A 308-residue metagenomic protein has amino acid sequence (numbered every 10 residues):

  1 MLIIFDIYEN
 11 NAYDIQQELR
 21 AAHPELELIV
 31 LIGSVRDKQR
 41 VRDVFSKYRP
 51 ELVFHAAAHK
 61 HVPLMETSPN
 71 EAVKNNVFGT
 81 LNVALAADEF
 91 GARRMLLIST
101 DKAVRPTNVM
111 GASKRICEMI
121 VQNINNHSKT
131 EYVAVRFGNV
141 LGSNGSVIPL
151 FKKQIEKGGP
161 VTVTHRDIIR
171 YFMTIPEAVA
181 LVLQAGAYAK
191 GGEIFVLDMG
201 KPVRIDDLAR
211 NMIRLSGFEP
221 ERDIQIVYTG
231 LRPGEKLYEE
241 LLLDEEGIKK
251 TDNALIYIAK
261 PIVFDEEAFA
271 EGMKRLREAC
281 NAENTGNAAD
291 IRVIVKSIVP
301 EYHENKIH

Functional and structural regions predicted by a protein language model:
M1, F45-F54, V62, A92: Proline-aspartate-enriched helix->loop->beta-strand connector
M1-D14: Conserved glycine-rich Rossmann-like NAD(P)H-binding loop of the short-chain dehydrogenase/reductase
V30, L97, A134-R136: Conserved beta-strand scaffold in the Rossmann-like NAD(H)/NADP(H)-binding core of dehydrogenases/reductases
L31-I32, K74, H165, Y228: Conserved residues in the N-terminal Rossmann fold of short-chain dehydrogenase/reductase
L31-L52, G234: Conserved Rossmann-fold cofactor-binding substructure of NAD(P)-dependent oxidoreductases
R40, N82-A86, F172: Conserved mid-core alpha-helix of short-chain dehydrogenase/reductase
H55, H59-E118, N123-N125: Conserved Rossmann-fold NAD(P)-dependent oxidoreductase catalytic core, especially the SDR/UDP-sugar
M119-V140, N144-H308: Strand-loop microenvironment adjacent to phosphate/nucleotide-handling motifs in alpha/beta enzyme folds
